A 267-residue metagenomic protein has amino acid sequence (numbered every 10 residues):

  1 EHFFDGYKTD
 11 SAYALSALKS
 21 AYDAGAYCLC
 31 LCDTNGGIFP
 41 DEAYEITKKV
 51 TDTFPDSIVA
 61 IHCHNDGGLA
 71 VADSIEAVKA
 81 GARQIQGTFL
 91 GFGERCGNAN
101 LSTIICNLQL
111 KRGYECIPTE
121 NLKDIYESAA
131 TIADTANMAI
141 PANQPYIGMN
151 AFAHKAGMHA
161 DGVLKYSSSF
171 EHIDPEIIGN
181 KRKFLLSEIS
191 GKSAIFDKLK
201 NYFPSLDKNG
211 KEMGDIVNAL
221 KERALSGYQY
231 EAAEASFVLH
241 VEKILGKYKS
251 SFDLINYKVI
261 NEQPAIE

Functional and structural regions predicted by a protein language model:
E1-S57, I75-A82, A265-I266: Alpha/beta enzyme core
F3-G6, N35, N65-G68, G91-E94 (+1 more regions): Acidic, glycine-rich active-site loops and adjacent beta-strand->loop/helix elements that engage anionic groups
Y7-A14, P40-Y44, A70-I75, C96-L101 (+1 more regions): Short acidic, glycine/serine/threonine-rich loops at helix termini
L31-D33, A80-G97: Glycine-rich phosphate-binding active-site loops on the catalytic face of alpha/beta enzymes
T47-P55, I105, Q109, A133: Surface-exposed amphipathic alpha-helices with a cationic face
H62-F89: Small-aliphatic-rich amphipathic alpha-helix that forms the alpha element of a beta-alpha
G93-T119: C-terminal helical cap(s) of enzyme catalytic domains, especially alpha/beta-barrels
R112-E267: A mid-to-C-terminal "edge-of-domain" accessory segment
